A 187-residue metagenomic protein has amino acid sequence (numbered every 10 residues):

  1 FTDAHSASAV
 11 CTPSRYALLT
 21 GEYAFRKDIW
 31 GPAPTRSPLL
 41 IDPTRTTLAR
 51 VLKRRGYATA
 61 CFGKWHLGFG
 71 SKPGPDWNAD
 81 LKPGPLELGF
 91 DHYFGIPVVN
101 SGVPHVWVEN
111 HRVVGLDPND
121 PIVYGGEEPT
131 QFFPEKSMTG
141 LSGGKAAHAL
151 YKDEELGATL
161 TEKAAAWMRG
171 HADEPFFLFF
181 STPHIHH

Functional and structural regions predicted by a protein language model:
F1-H187: Formylglycine-dependent sulfatase
